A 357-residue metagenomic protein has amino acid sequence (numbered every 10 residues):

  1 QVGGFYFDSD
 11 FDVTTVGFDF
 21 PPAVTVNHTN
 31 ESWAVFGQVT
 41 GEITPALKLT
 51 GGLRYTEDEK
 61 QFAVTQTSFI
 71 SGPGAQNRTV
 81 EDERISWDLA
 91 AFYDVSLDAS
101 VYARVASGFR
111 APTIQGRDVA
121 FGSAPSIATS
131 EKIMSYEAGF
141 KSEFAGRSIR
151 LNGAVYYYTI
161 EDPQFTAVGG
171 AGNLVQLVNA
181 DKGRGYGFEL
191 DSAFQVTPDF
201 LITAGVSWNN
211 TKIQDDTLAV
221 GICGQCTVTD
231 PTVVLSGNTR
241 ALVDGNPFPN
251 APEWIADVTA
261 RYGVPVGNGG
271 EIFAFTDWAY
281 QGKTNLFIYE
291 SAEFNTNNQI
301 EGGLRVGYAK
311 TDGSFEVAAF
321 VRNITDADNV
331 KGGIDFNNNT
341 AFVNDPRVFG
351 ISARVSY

Functional and structural regions predicted by a protein language model:
Q1, T40-L53, Y93-V101, S142-L151 (+4 more regions): Secondary-structure transition into beta-strands, especially the periplasmic turns and strand N-termini that construct
Q1-G3, V39-E42, Y136, N246-Y357: Conserved C-terminal beta-signal and adjacent last beta-strands/turns of outer-membrane beta-barrel proteins
F5, H28-Y158, R261: Structural signature of Gram-negative outer-membrane beta-barrels, strongest in the C-terminal barrel of TonB-dependent
Y6-D10, Y55-Q61, V105-A111, D118 (+9 more regions): Transmembrane beta-strands of outer-membrane beta-barrel pores
T15, D94-R110, T129-T217, A279 (+2 more regions): Membrane-embedded beta-barrel scaffold of Gram-negative outer-membrane proteins
V16-T25, K60-E81, T113-T129, D162-V178 (+3 more regions): Solvent-exposed loop segments that connect transmembrane elements
N30-F36, K48, R84-D88, I133-G139 (+5 more regions): Transmembrane beta-barrel architecture of outer-membrane proteins
Y157-T159, N179-I288, R354-S356: Gram-negative outer-membrane beta-barrel transporters
